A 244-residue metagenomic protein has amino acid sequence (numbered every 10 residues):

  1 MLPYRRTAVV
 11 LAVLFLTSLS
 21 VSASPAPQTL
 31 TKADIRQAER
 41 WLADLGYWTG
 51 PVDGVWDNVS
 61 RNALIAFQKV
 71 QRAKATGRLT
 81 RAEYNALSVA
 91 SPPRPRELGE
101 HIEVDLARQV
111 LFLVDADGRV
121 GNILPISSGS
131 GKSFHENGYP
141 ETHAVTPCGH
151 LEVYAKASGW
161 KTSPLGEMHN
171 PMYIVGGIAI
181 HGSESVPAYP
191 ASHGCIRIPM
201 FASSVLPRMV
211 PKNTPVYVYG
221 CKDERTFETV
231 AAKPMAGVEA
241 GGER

Functional and structural regions predicted by a protein language model:
M1-V9: Bacterial N-terminal signal peptides that target proteins for export
L2, P25, P95-E97, H143-C148 (+1 more regions): Exported/periplasmic cell-wall-interacting domains
V9-S18: Bacterial N-terminal signal peptides
A26-R36, A43-N62, A66-A86: Short acidic, glycine/serine/threonine-rich helix-capping segments at coil-helix boundaries
Q28-I35, D53-R61, T76-G77, V104-A107 (+5 more regions): Solvent-exposed, acidic/flexible segments
T31, A75, R81-H101, E224-A232: Intrinsically disordered, low-complexity Ser/Thr-rich linker and spacer segments in cell-wall-related proteins
R40-Y47, I65-A73, Y84, S88-P92 (+5 more regions): Sec-exported extracytoplasmic/periplasmic mature domains
S88-K132: A structural motif detector for short, solvent-exposed N-terminal "entry" segments of globular domains
